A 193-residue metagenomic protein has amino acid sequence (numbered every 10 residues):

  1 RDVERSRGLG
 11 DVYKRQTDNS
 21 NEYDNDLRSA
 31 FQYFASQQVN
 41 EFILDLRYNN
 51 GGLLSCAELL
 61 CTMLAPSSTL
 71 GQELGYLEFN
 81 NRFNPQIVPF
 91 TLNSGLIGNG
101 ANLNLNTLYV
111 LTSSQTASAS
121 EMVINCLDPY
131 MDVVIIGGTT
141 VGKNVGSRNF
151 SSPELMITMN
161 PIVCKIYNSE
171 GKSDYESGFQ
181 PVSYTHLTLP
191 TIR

Functional and structural regions predicted by a protein language model:
D2-Y13, H186-I192: Single conserved hydrophobic/aromatic residue that forms the stacking wall/gate of nucleotide- or nucleobase-binding
S6, D45, E73-F83, V133-F150 (+1 more regions): A generic structural motif
K14, L44, L127: Terminal peptide-recognition signature
T17-N21, R47-L54, S114-S118, T140-K143: Solvent-exposed loop/turn segments at secondary-structure junctions within structured extracellular/periplasmic domains
D24-F31, A57-C61, S120-I124: Extracytoplasmic/secreted envelope proteins and their assembly/folding machinery, especially bacterial periplasmic
Q37-F42, L70-Q72, L105-L108, Y130-V134: Loop/turn elements at helix/coil->beta-strand transitions in domains of secreted/extracellular proteins
G51-Y109, R148-N149: Gly/Ser/Thr-rich loop/hinge elements
Y175-L187, R193: Extracellular low-complexity, Gly/Ser/Thr-rich intrinsically disordered linkers and protease-sensitive activation/hinge
